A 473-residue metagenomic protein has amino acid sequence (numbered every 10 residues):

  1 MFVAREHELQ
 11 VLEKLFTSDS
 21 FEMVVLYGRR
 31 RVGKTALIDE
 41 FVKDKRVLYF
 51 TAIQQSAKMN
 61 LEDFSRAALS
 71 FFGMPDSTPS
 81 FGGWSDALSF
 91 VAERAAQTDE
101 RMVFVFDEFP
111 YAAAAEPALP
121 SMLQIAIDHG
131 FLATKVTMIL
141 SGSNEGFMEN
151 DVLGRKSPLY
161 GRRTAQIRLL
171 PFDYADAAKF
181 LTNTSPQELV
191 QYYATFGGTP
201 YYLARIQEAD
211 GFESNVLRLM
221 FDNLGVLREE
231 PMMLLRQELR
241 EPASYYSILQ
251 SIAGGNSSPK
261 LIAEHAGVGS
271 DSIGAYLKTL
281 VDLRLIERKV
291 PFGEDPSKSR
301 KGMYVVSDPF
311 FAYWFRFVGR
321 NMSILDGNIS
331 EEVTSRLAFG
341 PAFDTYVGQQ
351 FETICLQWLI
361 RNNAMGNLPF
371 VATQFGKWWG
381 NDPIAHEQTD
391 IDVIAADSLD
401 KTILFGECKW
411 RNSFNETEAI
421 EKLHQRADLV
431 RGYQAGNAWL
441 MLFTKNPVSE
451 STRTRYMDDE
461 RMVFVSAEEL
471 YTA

Functional and structural regions predicted by a protein language model:
M1-L337: Phosphate-binding site recognition
R300-A473: A cross-kingdom feature that marks ATP-driven nucleic-acid transaction machinery
